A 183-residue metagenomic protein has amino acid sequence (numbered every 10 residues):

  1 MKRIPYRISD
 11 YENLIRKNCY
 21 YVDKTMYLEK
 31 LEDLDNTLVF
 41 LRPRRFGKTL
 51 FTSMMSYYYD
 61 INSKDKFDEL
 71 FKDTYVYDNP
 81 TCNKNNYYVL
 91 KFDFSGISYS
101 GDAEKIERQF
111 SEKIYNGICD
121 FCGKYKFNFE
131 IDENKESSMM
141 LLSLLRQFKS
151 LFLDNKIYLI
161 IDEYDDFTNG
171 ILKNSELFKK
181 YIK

Functional and structural regions predicted by a protein language model:
M1-K183: Phosphate-binding site recognition
